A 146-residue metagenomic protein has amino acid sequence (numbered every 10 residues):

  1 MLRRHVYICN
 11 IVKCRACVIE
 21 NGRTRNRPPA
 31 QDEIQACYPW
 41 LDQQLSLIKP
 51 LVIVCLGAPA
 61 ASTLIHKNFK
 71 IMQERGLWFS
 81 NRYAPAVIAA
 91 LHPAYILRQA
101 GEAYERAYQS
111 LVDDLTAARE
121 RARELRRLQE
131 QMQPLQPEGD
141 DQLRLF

Functional and structural regions predicted by a protein language model:
M1-F146: A polyanion-binding, active-site-adjacent surface
